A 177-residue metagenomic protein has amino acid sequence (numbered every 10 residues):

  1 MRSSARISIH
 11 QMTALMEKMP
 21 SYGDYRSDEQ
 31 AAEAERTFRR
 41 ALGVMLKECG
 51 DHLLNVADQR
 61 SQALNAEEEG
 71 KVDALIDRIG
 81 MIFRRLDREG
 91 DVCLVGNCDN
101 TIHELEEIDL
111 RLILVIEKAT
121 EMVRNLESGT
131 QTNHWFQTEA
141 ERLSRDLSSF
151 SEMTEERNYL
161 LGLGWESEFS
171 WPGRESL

Functional and structural regions predicted by a protein language model:
M1-S61: Leu/Val/Ala/Ile-rich N-terminal alpha-helices, chiefly Sec-type signal peptides and the beginnings
E33, T37, R60, C93 (+5 more regions): Residue-level signal for alpha-helical context at structural boundaries
F38-M45, E68, T138, F169: Alpha-helix boundary/capping detector
D51-S149: Charged linear interaction tracts used for macromolecular binding and regulation
T132-L177: Preference for long, well-ordered alpha-helical segments
